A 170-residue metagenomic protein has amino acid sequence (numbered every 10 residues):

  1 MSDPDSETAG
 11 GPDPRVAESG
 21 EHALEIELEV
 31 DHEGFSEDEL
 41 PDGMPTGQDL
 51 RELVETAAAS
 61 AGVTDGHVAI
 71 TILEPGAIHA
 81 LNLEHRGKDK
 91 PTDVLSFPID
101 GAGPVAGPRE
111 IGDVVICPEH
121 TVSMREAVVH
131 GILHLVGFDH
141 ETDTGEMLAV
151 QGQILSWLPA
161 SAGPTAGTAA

Functional and structural regions predicted by a protein language model:
M1-A127, I132-A170: An acidic/histidine-cluster motif and surrounding catalytic segment that typifies divalent-metal-assisted enzyme active
